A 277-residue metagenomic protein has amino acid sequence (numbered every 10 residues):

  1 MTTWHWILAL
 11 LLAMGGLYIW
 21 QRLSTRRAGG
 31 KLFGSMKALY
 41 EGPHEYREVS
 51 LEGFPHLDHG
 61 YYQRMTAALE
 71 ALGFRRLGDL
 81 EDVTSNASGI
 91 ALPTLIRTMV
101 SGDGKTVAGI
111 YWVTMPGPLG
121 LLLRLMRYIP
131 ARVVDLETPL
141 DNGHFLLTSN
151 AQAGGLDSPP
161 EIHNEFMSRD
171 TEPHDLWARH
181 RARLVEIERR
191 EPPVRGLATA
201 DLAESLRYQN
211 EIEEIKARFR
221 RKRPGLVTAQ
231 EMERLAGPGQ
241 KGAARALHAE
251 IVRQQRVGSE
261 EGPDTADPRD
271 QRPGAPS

Functional and structural regions predicted by a protein language model:
M1-L10: Feature marks short, highly hydrophobic, charge-poor N-terminal signal-anchor/signal peptide-like helices that anchor
L11-Y18: Hydrophobic core of alpha-helical transmembrane segments in multi-pass integral membrane proteins
M14, A203-S277: Intrinsically disordered, low-complexity regions enriched in serine/threonine
Q21-A91: N-terminal topogenic membrane-targeting module
H59-L226: Structured extramembrane domains adjacent to transmembrane segments
